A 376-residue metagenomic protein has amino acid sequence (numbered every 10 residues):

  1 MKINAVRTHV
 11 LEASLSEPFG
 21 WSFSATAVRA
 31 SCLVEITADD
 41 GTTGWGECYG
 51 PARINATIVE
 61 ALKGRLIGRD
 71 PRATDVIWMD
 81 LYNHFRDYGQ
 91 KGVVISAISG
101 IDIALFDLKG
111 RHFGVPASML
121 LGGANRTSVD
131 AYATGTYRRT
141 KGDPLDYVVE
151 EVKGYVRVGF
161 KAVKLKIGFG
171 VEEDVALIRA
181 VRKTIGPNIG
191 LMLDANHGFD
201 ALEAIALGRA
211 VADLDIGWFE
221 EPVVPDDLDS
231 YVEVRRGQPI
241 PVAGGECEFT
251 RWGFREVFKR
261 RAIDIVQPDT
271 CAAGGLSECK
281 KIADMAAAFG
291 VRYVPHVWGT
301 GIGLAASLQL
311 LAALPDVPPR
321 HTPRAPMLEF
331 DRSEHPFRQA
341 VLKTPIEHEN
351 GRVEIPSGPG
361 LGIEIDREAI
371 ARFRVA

Functional and structural regions predicted by a protein language model:
M1-A5, F85, R111, V115-T127 (+2 more regions): N-terminal amphipathic alpha-helix/helix-capping segment at the start of soluble metabolic enzymes
M1-T43, Y49, E334-Q339: Structured beta-strand/loop patches that form or line metal/cofactor-binding pockets in enzymes
I3, G41, L62, I101 (+8 more regions): Conserved, mostly hydrophobic/aromatic
T37-H112: Metal- or metallocofactor-binding catalytic centers and their adjacent structured scaffolds across diverse enzyme
G46, V129-T134, V163-L165, L191-A195 (+5 more regions): Hydrophobic faces of well-ordered beta-strands that scaffold small-molecule active sites in alpha/beta enzyme cores
A56, G64, R209, D215 (+2 more regions): Shared catalytic-loop signature of beta/alpha-barrel
G122-Q238: Metal-dependent enolase-superfamily TIM-barrel catalytic cores that perform enediolate-based chemistry
H335-A376: C-terminal extensions of enzymes
